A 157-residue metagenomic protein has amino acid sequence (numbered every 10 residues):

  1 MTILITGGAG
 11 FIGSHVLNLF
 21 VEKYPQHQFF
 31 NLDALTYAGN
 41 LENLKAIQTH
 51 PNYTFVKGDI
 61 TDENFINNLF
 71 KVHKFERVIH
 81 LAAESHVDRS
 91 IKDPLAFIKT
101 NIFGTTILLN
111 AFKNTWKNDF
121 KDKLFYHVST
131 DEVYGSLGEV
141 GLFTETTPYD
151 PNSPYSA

Functional and structural regions predicted by a protein language model:
M1-A157: N-terminal Rossmann-like NAD(P)+-binding domain of SDR-like oxidoreductases, especially those catalyzing
